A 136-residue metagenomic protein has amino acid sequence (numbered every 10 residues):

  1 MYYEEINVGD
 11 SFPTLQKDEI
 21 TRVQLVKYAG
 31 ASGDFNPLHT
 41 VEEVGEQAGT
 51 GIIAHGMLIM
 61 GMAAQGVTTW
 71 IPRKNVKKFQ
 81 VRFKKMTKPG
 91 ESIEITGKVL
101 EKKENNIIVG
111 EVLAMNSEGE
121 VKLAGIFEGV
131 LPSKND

Functional and structural regions predicted by a protein language model:
M1-N75, D136: Hot-dog-fold acyl-thioester-processing enzymes
M1-P13, M86-D136: HotDog/MaoC-like acyl-thioester-processing domains
T14-I20, V81, F127-G129: Generic detection of short hydrophobic beta-strand segments and adjacent strand-loop junctions
Q47, I52, V81, G110 (+1 more regions): Hydrophobic alpha-helical context, especially transmembrane and signal-peptide helices
V67-I95: Mid-chain, well-packed structural core segment of small domains
